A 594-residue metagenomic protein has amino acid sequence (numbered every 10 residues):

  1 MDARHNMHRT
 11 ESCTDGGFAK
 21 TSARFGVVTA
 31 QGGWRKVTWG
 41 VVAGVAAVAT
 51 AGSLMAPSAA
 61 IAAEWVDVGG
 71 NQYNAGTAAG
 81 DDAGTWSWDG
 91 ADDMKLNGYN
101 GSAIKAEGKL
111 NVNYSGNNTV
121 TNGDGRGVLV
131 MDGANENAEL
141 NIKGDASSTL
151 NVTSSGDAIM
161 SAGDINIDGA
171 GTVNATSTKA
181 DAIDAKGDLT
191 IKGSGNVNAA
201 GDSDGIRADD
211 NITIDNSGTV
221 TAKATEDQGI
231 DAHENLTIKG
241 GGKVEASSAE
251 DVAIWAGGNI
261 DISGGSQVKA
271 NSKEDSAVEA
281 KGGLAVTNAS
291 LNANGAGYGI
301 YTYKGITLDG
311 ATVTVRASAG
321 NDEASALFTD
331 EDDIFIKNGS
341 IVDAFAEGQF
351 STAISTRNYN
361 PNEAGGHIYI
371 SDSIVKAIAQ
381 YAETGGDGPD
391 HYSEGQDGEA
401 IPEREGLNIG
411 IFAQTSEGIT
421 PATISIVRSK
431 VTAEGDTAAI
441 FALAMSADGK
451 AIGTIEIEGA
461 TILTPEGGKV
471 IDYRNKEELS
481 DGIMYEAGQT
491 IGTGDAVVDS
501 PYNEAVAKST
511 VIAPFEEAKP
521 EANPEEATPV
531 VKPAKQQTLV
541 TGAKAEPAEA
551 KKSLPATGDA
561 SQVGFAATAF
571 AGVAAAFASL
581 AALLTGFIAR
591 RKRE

Functional and structural regions predicted by a protein language model:
M1-W34: N-terminal secretory signal peptides that target proteins for export/translocation
D2-A3, I61-P520, P524, P529-V540: A composition-driven surface/loop motif
R9-F18, T50, A578, L583: Classical Sec-dependent N-terminal signal peptides that target proteins to the secretory pathway
F25-K36, T557-V563, K592-E594: Short, Lys/Arg-rich N-terminal segment immediately upstream of the first membrane anchor
R35-A49, T568-A575: Sec-dependent N-terminal signal peptides
A51-W65, S561-A566, T585-I588: Sec-dependent signal peptide cleavage junction
L539-A575: Extracellular Ser/Thr-rich, low-complexity/disordered mucin-like segments
G572-E594: C-terminal membrane-anchoring or membrane-association module
